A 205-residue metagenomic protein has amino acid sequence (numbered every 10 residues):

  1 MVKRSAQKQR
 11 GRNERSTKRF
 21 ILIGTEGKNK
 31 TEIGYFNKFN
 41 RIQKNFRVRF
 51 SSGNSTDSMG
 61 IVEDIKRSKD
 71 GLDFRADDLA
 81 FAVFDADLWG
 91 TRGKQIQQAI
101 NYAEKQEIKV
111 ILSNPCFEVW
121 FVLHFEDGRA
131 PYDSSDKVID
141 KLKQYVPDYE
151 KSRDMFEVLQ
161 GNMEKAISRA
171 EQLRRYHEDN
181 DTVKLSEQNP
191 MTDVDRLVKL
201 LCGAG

Functional and structural regions predicted by a protein language model:
V2-L22, K30-S52, M59, S68-G205: C-terminal accessory helical subdomains adjacent to catalytic cores in phosphodiester- and nucleotide-handling enzymes
E26: Short, glycine-rich nucleotide/cofactor-binding loops
